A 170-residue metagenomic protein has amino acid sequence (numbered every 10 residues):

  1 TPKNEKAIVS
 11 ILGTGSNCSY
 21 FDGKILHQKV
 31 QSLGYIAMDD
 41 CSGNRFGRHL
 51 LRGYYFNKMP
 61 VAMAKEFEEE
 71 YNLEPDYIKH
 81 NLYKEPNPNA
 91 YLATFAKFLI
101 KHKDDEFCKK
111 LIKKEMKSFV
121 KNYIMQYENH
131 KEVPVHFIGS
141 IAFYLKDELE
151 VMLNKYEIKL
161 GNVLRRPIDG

Functional and structural regions predicted by a protein language model:
T1-K65: Phosphate-binding/catalytic loop of phosphoryl-transfer enzymes
P2-I8, L51-G170: ATP-binding/phosphotransfer module of carbohydrate and carboxylate kinases, centering on a glycine-rich
